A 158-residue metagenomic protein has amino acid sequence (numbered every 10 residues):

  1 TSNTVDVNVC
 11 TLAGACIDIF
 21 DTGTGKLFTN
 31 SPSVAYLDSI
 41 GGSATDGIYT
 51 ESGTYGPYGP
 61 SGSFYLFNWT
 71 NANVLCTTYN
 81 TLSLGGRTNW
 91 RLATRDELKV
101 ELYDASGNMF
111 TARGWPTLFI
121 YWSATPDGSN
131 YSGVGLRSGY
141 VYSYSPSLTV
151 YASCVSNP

Functional and structural regions predicted by a protein language model:
D6-W90, S132-G133, Y151, V155: Extracellular adhesion/carbohydrate-recognition regions
T70-R91, R95-S147, S153-N157: An exposed tryptophan-centered "aromatic clamp" motif
